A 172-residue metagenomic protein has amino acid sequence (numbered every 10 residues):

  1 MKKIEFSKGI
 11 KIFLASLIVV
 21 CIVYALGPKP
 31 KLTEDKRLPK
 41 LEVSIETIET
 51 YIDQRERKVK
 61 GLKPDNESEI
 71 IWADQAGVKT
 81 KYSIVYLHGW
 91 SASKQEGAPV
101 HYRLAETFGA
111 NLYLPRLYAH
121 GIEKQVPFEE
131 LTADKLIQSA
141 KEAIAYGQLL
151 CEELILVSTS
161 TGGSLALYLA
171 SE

Functional and structural regions predicted by a protein language model:
K2-I18: N-terminal Sec-pathway targeting helices
V19-D35: Membrane-interface motif at the C-terminal end of an N-terminal transmembrane signal
R37-K79: N-terminal cap/lid segment of alpha/beta-hydrolase-fold proteins
K63-L117: Short, surface-exposed "cap/lid" segments of acyl-processing enzymes
Q95-P99, K135-E142, S164: Extracytoplasmic/secreted proteins, especially bacterial periplasmic and envelope-associated proteins
I122-L150, I155: Catalytic nucleophile-loop/oxyanion-hole region of alpha/beta-hydrolase and closely related hydrolase-like folds
V157-A166: Gly/Ala-rich beta-loop-alpha elbow adjacent to hydrolase catalytic centers
Y168-E172: Conserved hydrolase catalytic core segment
